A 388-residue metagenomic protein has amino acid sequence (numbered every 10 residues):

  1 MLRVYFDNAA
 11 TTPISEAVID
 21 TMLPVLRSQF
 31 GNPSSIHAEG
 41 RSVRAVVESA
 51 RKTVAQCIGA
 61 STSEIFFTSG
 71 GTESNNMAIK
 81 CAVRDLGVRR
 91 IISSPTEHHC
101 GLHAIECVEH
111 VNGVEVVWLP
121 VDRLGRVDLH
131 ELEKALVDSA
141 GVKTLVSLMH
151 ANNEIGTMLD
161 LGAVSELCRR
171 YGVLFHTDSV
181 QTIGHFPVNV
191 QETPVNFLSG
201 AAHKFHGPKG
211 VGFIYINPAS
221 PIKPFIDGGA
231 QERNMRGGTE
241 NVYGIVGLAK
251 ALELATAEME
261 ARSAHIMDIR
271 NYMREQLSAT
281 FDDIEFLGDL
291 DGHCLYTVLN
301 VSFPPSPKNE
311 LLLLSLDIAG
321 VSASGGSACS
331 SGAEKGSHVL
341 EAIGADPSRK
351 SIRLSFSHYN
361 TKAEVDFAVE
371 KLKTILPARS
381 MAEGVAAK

Functional and structural regions predicted by a protein language model:
M1-K388: Pyridoxal 5′-phosphate
